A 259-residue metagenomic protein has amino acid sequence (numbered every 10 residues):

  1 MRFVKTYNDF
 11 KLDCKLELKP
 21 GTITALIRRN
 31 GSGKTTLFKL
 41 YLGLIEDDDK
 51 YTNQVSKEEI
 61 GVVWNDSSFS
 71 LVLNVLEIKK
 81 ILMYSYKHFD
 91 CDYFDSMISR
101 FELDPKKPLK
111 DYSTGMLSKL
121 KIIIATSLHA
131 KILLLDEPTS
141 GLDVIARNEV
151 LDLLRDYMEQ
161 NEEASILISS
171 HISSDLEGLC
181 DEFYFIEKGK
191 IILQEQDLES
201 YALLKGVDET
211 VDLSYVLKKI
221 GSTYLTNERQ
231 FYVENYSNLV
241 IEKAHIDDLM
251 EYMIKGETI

Functional and structural regions predicted by a protein language model:
I27-R29: The feature captures the beta-strand-to-loop junction immediately N-terminal to the Walker
L42: Helix-to-loop junction immediately C-terminal to a conserved catalytic motif
E58, V62-K121: ABC-family P-loop ATPase nucleotide-binding domains
L133-E137, L142: Catalytic Walker B motif of ABC-type/P-loop ATPase nucleotide-binding domains
V144-A146: Helix N-cap at the start of a conserved alpha-helix in ABC-type nucleotide-binding domains
L151, Y215-I259: C-terminal coupling/interaction segments
L151-L167, H171-Q230: ABC transporter nucleotide-binding domain
